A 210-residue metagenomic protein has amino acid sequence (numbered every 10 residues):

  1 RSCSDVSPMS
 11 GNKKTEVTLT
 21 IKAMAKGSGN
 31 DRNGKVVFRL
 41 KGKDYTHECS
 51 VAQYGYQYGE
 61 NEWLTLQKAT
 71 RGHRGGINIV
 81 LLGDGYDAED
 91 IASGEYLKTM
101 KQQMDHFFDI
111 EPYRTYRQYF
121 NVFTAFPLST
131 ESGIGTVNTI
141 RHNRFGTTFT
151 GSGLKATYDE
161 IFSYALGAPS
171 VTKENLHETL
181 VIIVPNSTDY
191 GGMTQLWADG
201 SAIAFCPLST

Functional and structural regions predicted by a protein language model:
R1-K22: Surface-exposed binding patches on compact interaction domains or structured appendages
R1-S4, V36, V51: Extracellular/surface recognition and adhesion modules
T18-I21, N175-T188: Short, hydrophobic/proline-enriched secondary-structure or compact coil segments at domain edges
M24, V37-K43: Beta-strand-rich extracellular modules
K26-V36: Short, solvent-exposed loop/turn segments enriched in Ser/Thr/Gly
K43-G55: C-terminal edge beta-strand
Y56-H177, N186: Propeptide-to-catalytic entry region of secreted or membrane-anchored zinc metalloproteases
Y86, D90-Y96, L196-T210: Short pre-active-site segment immediately N-terminal to the catalytic Zn-binding motif
